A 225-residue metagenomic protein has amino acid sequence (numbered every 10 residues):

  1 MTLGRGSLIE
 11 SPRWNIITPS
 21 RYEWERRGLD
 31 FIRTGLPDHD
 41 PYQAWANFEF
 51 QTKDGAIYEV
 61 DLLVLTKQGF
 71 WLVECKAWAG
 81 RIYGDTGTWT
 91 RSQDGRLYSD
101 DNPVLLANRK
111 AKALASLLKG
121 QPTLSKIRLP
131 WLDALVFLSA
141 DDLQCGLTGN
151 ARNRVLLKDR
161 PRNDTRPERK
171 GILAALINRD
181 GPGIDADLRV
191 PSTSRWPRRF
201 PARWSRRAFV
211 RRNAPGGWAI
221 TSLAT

Functional and structural regions predicted by a protein language model:
M1-A224: Intrinsically disordered, low-complexity Ser/Thr/Pro/Gly-rich regulatory segments
